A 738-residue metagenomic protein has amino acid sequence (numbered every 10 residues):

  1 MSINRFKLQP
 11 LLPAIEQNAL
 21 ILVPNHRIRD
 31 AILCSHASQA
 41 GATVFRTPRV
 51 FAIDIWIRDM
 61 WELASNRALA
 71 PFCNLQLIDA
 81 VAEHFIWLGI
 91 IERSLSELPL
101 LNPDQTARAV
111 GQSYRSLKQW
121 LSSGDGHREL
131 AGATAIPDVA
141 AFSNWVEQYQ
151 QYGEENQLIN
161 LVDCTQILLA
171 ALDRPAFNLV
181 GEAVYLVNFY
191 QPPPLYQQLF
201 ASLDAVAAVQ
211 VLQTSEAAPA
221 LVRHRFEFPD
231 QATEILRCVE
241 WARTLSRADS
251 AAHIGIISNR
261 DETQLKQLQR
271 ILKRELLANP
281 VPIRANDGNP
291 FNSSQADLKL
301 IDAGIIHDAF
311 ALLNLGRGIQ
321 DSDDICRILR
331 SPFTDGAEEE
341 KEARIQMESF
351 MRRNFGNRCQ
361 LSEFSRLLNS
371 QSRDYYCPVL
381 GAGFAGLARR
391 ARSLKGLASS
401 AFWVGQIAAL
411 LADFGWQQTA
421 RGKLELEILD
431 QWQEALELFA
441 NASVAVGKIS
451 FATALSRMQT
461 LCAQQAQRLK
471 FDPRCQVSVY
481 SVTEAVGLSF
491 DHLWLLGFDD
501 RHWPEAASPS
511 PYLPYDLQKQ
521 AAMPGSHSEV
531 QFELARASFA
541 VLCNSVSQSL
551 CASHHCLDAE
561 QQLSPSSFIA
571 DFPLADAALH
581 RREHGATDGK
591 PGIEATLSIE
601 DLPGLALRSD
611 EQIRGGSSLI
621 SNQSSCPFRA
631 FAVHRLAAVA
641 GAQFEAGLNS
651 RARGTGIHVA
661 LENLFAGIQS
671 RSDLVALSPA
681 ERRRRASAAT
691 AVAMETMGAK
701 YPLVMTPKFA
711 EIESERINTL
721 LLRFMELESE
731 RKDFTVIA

Functional and structural regions predicted by a protein language model:
M1-F734: Polyanion-engaging groove/track-forming segments
I737-A738: Active-site metal-binding core of divalent-cation-utilizing nuclease and nuclease-like domains
